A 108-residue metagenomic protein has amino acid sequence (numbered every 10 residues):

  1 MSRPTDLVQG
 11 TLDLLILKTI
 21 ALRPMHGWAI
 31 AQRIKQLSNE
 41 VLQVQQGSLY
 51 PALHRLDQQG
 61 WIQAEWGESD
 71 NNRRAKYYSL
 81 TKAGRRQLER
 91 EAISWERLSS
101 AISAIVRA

Functional and structural regions predicted by a protein language model:
M1-V8, E91: Intrinsically disordered, low-complexity serine/threonine- and proline-rich regulatory segments
T5-S48: N-terminal helix-turn-helix DNA-binding core of bacterial DNA-binding proteins
L49-L56: Basic amphipathic alpha-helical segments that dock to polyanions
D57-R73, S79: Beta-hairpin "wing" of winged helix-turn-helix
N71-A92: Basic, amphipathic "hinge/linker" alpha-helix immediately C-terminal to the N-terminal HTH DNA-binding motif
R86-A108: Amphipathic alpha-helical dimerization/coiled-coil segments that flank or bridge DNA-binding/regulatory modules
